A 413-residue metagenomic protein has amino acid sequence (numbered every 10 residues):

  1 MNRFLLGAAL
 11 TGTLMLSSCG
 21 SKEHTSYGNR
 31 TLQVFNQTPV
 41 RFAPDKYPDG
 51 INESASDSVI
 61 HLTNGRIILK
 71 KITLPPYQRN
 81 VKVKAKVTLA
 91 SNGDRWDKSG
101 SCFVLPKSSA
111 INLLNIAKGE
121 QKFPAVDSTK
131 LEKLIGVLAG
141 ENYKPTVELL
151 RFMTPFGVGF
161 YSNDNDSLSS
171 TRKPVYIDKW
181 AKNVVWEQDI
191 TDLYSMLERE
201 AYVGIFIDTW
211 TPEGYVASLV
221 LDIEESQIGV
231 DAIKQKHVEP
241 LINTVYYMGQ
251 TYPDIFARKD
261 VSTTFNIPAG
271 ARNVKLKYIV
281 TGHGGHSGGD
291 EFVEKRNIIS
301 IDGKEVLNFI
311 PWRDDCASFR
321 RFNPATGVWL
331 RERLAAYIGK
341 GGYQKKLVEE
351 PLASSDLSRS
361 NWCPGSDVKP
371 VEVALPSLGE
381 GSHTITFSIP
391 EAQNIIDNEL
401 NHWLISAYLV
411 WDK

Functional and structural regions predicted by a protein language model:
M1-A8: Bacterial N-terminal signal peptides that target proteins for export
T13: Short, surface-exposed polybasic-aromatic patches that bind anionic ligands, especially phosphate groups
L16-S18: C-terminal motif of bacterial Sec signal peptides marking the signal peptidase cleavage site
K22-K413: Extracellular/secretory-pathway and virion-surface proteins
